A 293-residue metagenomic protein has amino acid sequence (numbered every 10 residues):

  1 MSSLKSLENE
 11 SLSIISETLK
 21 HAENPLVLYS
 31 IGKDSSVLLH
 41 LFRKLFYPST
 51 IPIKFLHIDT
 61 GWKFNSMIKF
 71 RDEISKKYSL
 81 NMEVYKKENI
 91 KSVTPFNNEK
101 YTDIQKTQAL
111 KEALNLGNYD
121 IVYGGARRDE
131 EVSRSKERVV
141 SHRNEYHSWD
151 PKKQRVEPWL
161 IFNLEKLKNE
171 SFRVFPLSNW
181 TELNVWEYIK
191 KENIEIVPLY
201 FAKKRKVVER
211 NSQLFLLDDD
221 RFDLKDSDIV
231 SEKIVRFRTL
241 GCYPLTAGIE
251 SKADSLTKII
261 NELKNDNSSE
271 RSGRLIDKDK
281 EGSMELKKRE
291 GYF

Functional and structural regions predicted by a protein language model:
M1-F293: Nucleotide-activated chemistry modules centered on ATP-dependent adenylation/adenylyltransferase
